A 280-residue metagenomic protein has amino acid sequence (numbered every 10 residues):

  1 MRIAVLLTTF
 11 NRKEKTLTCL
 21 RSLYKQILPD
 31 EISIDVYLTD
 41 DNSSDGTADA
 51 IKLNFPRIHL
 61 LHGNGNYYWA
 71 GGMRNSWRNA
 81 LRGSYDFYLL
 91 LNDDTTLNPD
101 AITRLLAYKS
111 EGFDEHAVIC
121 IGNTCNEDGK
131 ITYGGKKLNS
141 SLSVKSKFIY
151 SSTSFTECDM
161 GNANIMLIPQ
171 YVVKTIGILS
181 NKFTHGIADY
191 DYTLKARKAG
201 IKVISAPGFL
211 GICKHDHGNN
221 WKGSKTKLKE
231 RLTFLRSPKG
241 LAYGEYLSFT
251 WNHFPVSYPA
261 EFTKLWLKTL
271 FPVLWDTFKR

Functional and structural regions predicted by a protein language model:
I3-C19, Q26, T39: A conserved hydrophobic helix/loop-capping motif in glycosyltransferases and polysaccharide synthases
R21-S33: Short, acidic, metal-binding catalytic loop of nucleotide-sugar glycosyltransferases
S22, T39-D49: A conserved acidic beta->alpha catalytic loop
Y85-T96: Short beta-strand-to-loop acidic/aromatic patch adjacent to the donor-nucleotide binding site
N98-G134: Conserved donor NDP-sugar-binding/catalytic core segment of glycosyltransferases
N123, L138-D159: Short, flexible, basic/aromatic active-site loop/helix in glycosyltransferases
M160-G161, M166-G177, K182-F209: A short, conserved alpha-helix in the catalytic core of glycosyltransferases
N219-R280: Non-catalytic, C-terminal membrane-associated alpha-helical segments of glycosyltransferases
